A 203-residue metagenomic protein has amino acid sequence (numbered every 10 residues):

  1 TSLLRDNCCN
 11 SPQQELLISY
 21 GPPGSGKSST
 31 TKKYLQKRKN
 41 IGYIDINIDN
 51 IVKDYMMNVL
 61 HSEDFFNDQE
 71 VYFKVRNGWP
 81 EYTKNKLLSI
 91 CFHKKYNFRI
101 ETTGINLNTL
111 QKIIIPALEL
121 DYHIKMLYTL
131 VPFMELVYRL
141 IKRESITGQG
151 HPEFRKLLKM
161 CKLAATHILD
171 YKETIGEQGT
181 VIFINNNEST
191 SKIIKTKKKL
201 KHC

Functional and structural regions predicted by a protein language model:
T1-N10: Pre-Walker A adenine-sensing motif
L17-I18: Short hydrophobic/aromatic beta-strand immediately N-terminal to the Walker A/P-loop
P22-P23: The conserved Walker
G26: Conserved glycine(s) of the Walker
T30: Hydrophobic positions on the alpha1 helix immediately C-terminal to the Walker A/P-loop
N40-D45, N50-I115: Conserved nucleotide-sensing/catalytic segment adjacent to the nucleotide-binding pocket in NTP-handling enzymes
E119-L140: Conserved phosphate-donor/acceptor-positioning beta-strand/loop module used by diverse small-molecule
V137-C203: Conserved GTP-binding G-domain of TRAFAC-class P-loop NTPases and closely related GTPase folds
